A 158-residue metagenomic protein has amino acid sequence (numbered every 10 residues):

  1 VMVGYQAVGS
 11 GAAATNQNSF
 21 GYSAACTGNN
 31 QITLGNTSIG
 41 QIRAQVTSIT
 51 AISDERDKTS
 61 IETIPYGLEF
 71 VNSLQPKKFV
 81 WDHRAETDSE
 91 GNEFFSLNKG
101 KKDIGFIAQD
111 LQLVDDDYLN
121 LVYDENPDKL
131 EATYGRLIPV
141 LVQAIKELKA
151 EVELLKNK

Functional and structural regions predicted by a protein language model:
V1-S53: Glycine- and small/polar-enriched repetitive beta-structure motifs of secreted/surface proteins
I52-K158: Intramolecular chaperone/auto-protease modules of tailspike-like proteins
